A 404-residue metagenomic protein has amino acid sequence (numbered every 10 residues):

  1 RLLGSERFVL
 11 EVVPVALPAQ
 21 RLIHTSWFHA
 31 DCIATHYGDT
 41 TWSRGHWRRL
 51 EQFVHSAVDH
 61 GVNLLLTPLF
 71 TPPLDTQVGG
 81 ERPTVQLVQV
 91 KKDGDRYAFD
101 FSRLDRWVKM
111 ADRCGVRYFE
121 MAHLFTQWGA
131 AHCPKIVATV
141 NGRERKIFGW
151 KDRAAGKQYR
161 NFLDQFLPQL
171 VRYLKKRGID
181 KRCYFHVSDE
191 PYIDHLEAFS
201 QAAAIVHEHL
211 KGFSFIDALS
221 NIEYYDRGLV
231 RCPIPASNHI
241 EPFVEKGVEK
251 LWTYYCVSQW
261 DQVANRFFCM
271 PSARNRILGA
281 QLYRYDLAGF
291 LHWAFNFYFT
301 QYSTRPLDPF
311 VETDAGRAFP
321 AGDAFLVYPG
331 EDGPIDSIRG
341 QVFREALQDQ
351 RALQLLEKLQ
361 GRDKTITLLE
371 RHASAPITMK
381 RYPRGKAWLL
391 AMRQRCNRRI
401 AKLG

Functional and structural regions predicted by a protein language model:
R1-H209, A218-G228, N296-Q301, A375: Aromatic-lined carbohydrate-binding surfaces of glycoside hydrolases
R96, A155, R266-F267, I338: Residue-level detector of alpha-helix boundaries and kinks
C133-P134, I147, K151-F199, A204-S220 (+1 more regions): Catalytic domains of carbohydrate-active enzymes that cleave complex glycans
D194-K250, Y254-V257, N265: Eukaryote-skewed repeat-based solenoidal scaffolds used as protein-protein interaction platforms, primarily
C232-F319: Catalytic-core region of carbohydrate-active enzymes that cleave or remodel glycosidic bonds
